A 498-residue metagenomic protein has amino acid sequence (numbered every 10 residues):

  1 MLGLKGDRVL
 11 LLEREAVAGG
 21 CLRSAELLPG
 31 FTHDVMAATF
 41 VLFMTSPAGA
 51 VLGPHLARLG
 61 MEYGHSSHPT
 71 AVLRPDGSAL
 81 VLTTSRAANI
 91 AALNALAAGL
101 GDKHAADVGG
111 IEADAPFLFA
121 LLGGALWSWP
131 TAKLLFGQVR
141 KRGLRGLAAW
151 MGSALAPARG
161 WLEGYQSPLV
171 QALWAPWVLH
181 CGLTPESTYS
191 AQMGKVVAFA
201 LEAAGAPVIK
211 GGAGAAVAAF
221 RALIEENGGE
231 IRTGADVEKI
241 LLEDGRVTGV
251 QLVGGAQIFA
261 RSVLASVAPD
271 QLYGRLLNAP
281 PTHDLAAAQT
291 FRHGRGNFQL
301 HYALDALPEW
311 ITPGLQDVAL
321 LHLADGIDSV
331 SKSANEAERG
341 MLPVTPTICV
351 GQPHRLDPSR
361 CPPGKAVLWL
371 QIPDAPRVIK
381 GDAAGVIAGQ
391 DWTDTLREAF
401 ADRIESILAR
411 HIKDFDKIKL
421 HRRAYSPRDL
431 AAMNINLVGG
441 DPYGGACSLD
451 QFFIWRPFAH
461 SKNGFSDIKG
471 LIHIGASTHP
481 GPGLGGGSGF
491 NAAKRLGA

Functional and structural regions predicted by a protein language model:
M1-G123, G444-A446: N-terminal glycine-rich phosphate/pyrophosphate-binding loop and immediately adjacent elements
A37, I474-G497: A conserved FAD-binding loop/helix module that cradles the flavin
E62-G64, E230-R232, L420: General small-molecule cofactor/ligand-binding pocket signal
E112-N227, G234, N434-F452: Active-site/ligand-binding neighborhood in enzyme catalytic cores
Q171-T184, P343-G351, R410-H479: A glycine-rich dinucleotide-binding beta-alpha-beta segment and adjacent secondary-structure elements that constitute
E238-P362: Mid-domain catalytic core of redox enzymes that form a hydrophobic substrate pocket/lid adjacent to a catalytic redox
L264, Y302, L370, L408 (+3 more regions): Hydrophobic, well-ordered secondary-structure elements that form the walls of internal hydrophobic environments
L307-A432: C-terminal segments that line or cap access tunnels to active or ligand-binding sites in enzymes and enzyme-associated
